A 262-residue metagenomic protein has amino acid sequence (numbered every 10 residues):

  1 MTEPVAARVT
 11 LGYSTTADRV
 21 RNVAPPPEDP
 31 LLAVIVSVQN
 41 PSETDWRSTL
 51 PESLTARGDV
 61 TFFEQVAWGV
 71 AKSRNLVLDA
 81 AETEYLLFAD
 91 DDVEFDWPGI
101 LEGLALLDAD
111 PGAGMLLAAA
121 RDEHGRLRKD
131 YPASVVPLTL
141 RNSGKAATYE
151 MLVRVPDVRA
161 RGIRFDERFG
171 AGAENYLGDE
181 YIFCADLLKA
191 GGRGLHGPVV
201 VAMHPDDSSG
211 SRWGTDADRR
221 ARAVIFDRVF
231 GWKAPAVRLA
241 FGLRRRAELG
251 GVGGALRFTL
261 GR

Functional and structural regions predicted by a protein language model:
M1-A33: N-proximal low-complexity "stem/linker" segments adjacent to membrane-targeting elements
V23-E64: Acidic donor-binding segment of Leloir-type glycosyltransferases
E64-A81: Glycine-rich, basic loop-to-helix element that forms the pyrophosphate-binding segment of sugar-nucleotide handling
L86: Short aromatic/hydrophobic "clamp" motif used to bind/position activated sugar donors
W97-Y131: Conserved donor NDP-sugar-binding/catalytic core segment of glycosyltransferases
M151, D157-R161, R168-G197: A short, conserved alpha-helix in the catalytic core of glycosyltransferases
A171-N175, G192-W213, R222-I225: Active-site donor/metal-binding and catalytic loop motifs of nucleotide-sugar-dependent glycosylation enzymes
W213-R262: Non-catalytic, C-terminal membrane-associated alpha-helical segments of glycosyltransferases
